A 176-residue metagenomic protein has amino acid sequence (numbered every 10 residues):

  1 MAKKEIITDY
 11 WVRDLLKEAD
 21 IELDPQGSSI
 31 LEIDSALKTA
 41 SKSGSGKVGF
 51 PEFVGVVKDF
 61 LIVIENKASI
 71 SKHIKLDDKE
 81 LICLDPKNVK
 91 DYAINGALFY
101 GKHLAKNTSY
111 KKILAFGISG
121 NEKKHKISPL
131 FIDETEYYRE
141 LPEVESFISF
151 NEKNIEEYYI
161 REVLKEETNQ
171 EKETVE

Functional and structural regions predicted by a protein language model:
M1-L114, I118-L130: A short, conserved, highly charged catalytic patch centered on acidic carboxylates
D77, G101-E176: Mixed-charge intrinsically disordered linker/loop segments at interdomain junctions
